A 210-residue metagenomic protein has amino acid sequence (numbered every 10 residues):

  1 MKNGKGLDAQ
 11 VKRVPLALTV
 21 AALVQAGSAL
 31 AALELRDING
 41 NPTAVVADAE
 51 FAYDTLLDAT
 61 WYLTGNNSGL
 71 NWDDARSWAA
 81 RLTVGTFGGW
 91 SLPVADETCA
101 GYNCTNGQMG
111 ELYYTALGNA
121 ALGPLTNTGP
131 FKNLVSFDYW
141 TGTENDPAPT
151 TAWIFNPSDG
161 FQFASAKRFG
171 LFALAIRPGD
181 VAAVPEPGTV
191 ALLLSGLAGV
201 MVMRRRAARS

Functional and structural regions predicted by a protein language model:
M1-V11: N-terminal secretory signal peptides that target proteins for export/translocation
K12-A17, T189-A191: Sec-dependent signal peptide recognition, specifically the positively charged N-region followed immediately by
L18-T19, A29: Cleavable N-terminal signal peptides
L30-V184: Glycine-aromatic-enriched surface loops/turns that form tight recognition elements
P185-M203: A short, hydrophobic C-terminal helix/tail in secreted or cell-surface proteins
A207-S210: Short, charged juxtamembrane terminal tails flanking transmembrane helices
